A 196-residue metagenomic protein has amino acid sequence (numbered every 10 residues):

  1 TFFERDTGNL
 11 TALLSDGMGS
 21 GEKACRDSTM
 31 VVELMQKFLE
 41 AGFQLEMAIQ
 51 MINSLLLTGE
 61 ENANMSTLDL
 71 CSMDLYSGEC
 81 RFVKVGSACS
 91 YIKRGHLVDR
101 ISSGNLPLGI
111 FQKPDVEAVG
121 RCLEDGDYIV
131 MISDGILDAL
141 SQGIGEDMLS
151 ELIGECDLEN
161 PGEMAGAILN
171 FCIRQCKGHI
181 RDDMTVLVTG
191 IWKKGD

Functional and structural regions predicted by a protein language model:
T1-G17, K23, M30-E33, Y91 (+1 more regions): N-terminal entry segment of metal-dependent catalytic domains or homologous docking segments
T1-T7, M65-L68, I101-Q142, K177-R181: Acidic loop->beta-strand submotif enriched in PP2C/PPM serine/threonine phosphatases
L13, K84, I129-M131: Residue-level marker for buried hydrophobic side chains located in beta-strands that build the well-ordered beta-sheet
D16-G17, S87, I132-G135, D183: DG-centered beta-turn motif at the end of beta-strands
G19-A41, L123, D127-G178, G195: Active-site-proximal, acidic helix/loop segment immediately C-terminal to a metal-coordinating Asp/Glu
K23-A24, R81, Y91-K93, D99-S102 (+2 more regions): Extended hydrophobic-aromatic, low-complexity segments
C25-L97, L169-D182, T189: Catalytic core of PPM/PP2C metal-dependent serine/threonine phosphatase domains
T189-G195: Short beta-strand-to-coil "C-cap" segments at the C-terminal boundary of structured domains/repeats, marking
